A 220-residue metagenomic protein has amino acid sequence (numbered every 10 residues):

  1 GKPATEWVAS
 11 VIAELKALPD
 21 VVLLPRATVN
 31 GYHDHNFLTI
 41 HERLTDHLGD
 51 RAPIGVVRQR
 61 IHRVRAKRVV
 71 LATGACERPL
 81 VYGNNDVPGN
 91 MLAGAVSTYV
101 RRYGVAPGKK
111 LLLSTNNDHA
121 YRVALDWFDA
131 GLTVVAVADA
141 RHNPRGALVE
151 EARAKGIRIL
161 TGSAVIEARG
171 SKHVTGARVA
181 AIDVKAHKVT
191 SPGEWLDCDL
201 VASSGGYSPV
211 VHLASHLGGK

Functional and structural regions predicted by a protein language model:
G1-K220: Residues forming the flavin
